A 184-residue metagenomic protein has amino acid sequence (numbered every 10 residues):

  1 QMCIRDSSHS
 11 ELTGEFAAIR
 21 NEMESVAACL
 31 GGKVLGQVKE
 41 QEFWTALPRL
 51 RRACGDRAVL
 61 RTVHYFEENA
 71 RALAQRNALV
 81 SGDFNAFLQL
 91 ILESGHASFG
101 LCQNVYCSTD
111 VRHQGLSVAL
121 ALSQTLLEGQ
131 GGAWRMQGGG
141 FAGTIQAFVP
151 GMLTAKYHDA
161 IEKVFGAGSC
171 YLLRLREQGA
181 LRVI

Functional and structural regions predicted by a protein language model:
Q1-R135, A147-I184: C-terminal nucleotide
G139-I145: N-terminal pre-core extensions flanking Radical SAM catalytic domains
